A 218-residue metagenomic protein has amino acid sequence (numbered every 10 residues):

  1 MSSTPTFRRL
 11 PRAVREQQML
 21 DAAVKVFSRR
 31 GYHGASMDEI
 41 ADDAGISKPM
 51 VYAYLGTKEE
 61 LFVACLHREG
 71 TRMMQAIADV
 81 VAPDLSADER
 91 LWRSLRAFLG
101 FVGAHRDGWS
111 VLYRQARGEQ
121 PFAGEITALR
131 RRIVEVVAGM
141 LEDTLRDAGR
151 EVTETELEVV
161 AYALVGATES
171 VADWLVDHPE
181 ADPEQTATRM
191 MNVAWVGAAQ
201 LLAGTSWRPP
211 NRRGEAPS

Functional and structural regions predicted by a protein language model:
M1-T4, G100, A104, E135 (+2 more regions): C-terminal peripheral helix-coil segments that are non-catalytic and often amphipathic
S2, T6-F7, C65-R93, S110-Y113 (+2 more regions): Amphipathic alpha-helical linker/stalk segments
Q18, A22, V26-E60, A64: Helix-turn-helix
L61, F98, L112-Y113, L164 (+1 more regions): Short alpha-helical scaffolding segments that buttress acidic/His motifs in well-ordered protein cores
A64, A78-D107, V160, L164 (+1 more regions): Hydrophobic alpha-helical connector segments
T71-M74, P121-D147, E158-Y162, Q185-V196: Amphipathic alpha-helical packing segments from all-alpha helical-bundle domains
R93, G100-G139, R150-E154, E158 (+1 more regions): Short secondary-structure transition hinges
